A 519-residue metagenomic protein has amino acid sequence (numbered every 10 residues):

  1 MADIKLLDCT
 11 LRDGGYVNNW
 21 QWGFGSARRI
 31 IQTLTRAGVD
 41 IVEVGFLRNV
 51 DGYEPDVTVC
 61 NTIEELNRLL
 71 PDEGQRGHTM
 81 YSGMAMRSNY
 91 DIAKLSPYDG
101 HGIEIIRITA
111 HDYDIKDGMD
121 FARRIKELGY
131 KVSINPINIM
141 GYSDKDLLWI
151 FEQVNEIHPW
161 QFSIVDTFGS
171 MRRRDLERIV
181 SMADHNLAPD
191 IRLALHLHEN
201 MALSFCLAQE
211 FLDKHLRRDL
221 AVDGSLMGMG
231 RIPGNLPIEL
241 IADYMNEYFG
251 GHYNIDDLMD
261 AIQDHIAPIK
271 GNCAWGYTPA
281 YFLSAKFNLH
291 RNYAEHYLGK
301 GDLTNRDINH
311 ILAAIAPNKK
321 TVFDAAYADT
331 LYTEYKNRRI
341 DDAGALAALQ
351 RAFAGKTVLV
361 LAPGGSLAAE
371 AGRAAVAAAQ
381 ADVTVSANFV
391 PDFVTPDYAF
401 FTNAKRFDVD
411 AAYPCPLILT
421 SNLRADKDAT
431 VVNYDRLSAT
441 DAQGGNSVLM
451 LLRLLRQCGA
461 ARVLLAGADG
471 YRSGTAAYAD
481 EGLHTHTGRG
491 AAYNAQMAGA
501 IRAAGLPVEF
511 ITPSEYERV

Functional and structural regions predicted by a protein language model:
M1-A343: Catalytic cores and adjacent flexible loops of soluble metabolic enzymes that perform enolate/carbanion chemistry on
R339-V519: Metal-ion/cofactor- or nucleotide/acyl-coenzyme-handling active-site neighborhoods
